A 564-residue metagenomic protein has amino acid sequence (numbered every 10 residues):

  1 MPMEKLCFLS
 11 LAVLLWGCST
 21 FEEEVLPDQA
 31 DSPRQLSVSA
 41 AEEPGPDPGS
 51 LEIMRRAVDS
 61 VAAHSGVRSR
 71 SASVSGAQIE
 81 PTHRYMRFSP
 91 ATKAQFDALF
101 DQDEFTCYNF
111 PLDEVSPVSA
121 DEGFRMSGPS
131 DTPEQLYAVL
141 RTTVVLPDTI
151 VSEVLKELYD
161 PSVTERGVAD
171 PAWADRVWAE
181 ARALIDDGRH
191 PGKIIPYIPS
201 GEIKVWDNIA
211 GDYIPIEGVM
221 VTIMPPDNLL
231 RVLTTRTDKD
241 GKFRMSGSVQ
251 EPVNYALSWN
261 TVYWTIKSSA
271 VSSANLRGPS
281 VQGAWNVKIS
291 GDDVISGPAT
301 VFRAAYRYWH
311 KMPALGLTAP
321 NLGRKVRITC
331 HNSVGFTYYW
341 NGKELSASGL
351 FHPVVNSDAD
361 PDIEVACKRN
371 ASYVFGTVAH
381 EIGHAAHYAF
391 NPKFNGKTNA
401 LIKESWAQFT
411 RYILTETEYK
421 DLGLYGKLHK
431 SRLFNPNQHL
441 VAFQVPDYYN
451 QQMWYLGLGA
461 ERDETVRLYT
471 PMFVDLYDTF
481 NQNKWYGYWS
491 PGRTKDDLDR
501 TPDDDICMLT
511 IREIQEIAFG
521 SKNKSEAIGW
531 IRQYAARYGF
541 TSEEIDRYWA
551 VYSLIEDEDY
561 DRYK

Functional and structural regions predicted by a protein language model:
W16-G17: C-terminal motif of bacterial Sec signal peptides marking the signal peptidase cleavage site
E42, L51-T82, P90-F100, M453-K564: Pan-zinc metallopeptidase signature
L51, V61-H64, P199, K204-N228: Short, ordered, surface-exposed loop/turn motifs in non-cytosolic proteins
P225-K242: Short, acidic Ser/Thr/Gly-rich low-complexity loop/linker segments typical of extracellular and cell-surface proteins
G297-K368: Auxiliary, metal-adjacent structural segments of Zn-dependent hydrolase domains
D362-V378, G396-T398: Short pre-active-site segment immediately N-terminal to the catalytic Zn-binding motif
G376-P392, E404-Q408, Y412: Active-site recognition of the HExxH zinc-binding catalytic motif
K397-A460: Post-HExxH zinc-binding segment in Zn-dependent metallohydrolases
